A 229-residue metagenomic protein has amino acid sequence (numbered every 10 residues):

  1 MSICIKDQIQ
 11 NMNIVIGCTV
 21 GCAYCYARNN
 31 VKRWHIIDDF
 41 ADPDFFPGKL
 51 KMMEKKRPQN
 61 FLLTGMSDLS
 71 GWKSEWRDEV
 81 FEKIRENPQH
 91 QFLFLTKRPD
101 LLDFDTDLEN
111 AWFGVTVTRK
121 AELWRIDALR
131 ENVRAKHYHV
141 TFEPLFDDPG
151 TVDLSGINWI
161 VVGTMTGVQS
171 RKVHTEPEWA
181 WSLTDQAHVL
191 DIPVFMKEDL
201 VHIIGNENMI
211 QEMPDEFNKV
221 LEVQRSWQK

Functional and structural regions predicted by a protein language model:
M1-I9, F146, T151-K229: Auxiliary Fe-S-binding modules of radical SAM enzymes
M1-W112, K120-R134, P149-L154: Conserved Radical SAM active-site core
F61-L63, F92-F94, A111-V115, Y138-F142 (+2 more regions): Hydrophobic faces of well-ordered beta-strands that scaffold small-molecule active sites in alpha/beta enzyme cores
S67, R98-D100, V117-R119, P144-F146 (+2 more regions): Active-site-proximal loop/turn and secondary-structure-junction residues that shape catalytic pockets, frequently
W72, F142, E176-P177: Nucleic-acid endo/exonuclease domains
E86-F92, R134-H137, T184-V194: Structural alpha-beta junctions
T118, E122, V173-E176: Short capping loops/turns at secondary-structure boundaries
